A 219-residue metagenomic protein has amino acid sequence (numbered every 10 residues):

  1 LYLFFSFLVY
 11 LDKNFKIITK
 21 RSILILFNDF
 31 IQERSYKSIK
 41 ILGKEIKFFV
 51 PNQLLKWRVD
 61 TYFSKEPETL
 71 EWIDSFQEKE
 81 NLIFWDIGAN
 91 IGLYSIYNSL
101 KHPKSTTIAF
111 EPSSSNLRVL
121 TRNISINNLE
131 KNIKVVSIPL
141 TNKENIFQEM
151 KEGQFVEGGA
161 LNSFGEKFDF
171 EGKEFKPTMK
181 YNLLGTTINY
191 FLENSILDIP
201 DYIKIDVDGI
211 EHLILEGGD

Functional and structural regions predicted by a protein language model:
L1-N128, N132, K173-P177, E193-S195: S-adenosyl-L-methionine
E45, L54, Q154-V156, N189 (+1 more regions): Residues that cap or initiate secondary-structure elements
T61-W85, I146, S163-D219: Short internal loop-to-helix segment that lines adenine-nucleotide cofactor pockets
A89-I91, S114, L140-N142, V207-E211: Short, glycine/acidic-enriched loop or turn micro-motifs at the edges of active sites
L93-I96, R118, N145, H212-E216: Short N-terminal helix/helix-N-cap motif within the alpha/beta-hydrolase-1
T121-T187: S-adenosyl-L-methionine
